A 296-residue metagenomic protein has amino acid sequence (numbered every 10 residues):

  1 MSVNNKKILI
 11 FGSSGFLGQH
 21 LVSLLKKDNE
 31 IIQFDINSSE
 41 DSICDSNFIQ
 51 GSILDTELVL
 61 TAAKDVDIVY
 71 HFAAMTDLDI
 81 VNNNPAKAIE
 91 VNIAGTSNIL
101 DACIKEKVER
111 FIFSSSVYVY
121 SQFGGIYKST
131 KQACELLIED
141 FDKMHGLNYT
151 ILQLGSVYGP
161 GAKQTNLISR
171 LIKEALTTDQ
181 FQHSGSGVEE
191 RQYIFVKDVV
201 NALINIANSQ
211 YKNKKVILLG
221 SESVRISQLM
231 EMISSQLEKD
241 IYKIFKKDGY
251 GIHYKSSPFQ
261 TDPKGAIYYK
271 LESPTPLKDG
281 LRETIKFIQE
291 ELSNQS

Functional and structural regions predicted by a protein language model:
I8-K26: N-terminal Rossmann NAD(P)H-binding glycine-rich loop of SDR-like oxidoreductase domains
E40, I53-E90: NAD(P)H-binding glycine-rich loop region in Rossmannoid oxidoreductase-like domains and their noncatalytic homologs
V81, Y149-I151, G155-S156, L171-I194 (+1 more regions): A conserved pocket-lining segment of Rossmann-fold NAD(P)-dependent short-chain dehydrogenase/reductase
E90, A94-K128: Conserved Rossmann-fold NAD(P)-dependent oxidoreductase catalytic core, especially the SDR/UDP-sugar
S116, L136-P160: Conserved beta-loop-beta element that borders a ligand/cofactor-binding pocket
Q132, V157-S169, T177-D179, V196-K197 (+1 more regions): Glycine/proline-rich active-site loop of Rossmann-fold NAD(P)-dependent oxidoreductases
L171, N205, S209-G251: Mid/C-terminal beta-alpha module of Rossmann-like enzyme folds, strongest in SDR-family dehydrogenases/epimerases
V196, S227-Q228, G249-E283: Conserved C-terminal active-site "lid" loop/helix of NAD(P)H-dependent oxidoreductases that clamps the redox cofactor
